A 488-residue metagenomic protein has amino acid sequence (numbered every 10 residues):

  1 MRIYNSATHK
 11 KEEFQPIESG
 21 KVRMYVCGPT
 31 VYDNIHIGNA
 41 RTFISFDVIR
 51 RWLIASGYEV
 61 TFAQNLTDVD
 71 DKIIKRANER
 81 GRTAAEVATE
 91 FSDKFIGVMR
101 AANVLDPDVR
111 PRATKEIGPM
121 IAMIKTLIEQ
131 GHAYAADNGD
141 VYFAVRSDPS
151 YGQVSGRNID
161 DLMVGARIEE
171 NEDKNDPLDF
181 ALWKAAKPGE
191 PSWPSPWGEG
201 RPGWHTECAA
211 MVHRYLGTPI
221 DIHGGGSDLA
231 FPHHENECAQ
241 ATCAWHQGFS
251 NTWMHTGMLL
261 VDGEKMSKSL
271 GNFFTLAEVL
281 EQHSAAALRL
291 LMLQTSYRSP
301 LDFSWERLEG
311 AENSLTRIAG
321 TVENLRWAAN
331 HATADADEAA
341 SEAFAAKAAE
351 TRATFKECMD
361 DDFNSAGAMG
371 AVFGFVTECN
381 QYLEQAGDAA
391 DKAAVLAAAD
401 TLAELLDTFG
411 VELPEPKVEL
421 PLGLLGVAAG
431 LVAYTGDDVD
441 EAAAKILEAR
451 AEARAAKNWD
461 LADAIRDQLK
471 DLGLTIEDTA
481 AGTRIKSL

Functional and structural regions predicted by a protein language model:
M1-Y32, D47, G118-A328: Alpha-helical recognition segments enriched in aromatics with Gly/Pro capping that present substrate-recognition
T8-K11, I17-L105, G482-I485: N-terminal, positively charged nucleic-acid-binding surface of large information/translation enzymes
I54, R100, I128-E129, M254 (+1 more regions): Alpha-helix C-terminal capping/helix-coil junction sites
Y58, H132, L474: Short phosphate-binding/catalytic loops that engage adenosine nucleotides
L66-D71, S92-F95, L105-M120, N138-S147: Short, glycine/charge-rich beta-strand/loop segments that flank catalytic centers and engage negatively charged groups
A77-A84, D108-T114, G198, G226: The substrate-binding groove and active-site-proximal loops of carbohydrate-active enzymes, especially glycoside
D106, A136-N138, D478-G482: Short Gly/Ser/Thr- and Asp/Glu-enriched loop/turn motifs at secondary-structure junctions
T275-L488: Structural preference for alpha-helix termini/caps and helix-kink/transition segments
